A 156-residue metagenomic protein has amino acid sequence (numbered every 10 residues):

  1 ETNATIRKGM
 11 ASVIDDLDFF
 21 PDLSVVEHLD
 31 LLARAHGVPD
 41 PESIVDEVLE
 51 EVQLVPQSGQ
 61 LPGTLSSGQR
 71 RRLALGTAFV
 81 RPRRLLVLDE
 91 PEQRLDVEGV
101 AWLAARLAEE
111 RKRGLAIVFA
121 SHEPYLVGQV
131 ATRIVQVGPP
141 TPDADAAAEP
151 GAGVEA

Functional and structural regions predicted by a protein language model:
D16, L23-A35: Q-loop/switch helix immediately C-terminal to the Walker
D30, R34, D40-Q57: Conserved ABC ATPase "signature" region
L61-L65: Conserved ABC ATPase signature
L75: Hydrophobic anchor residue at the start of the ABC signature
L86-E90: Catalytic Walker B motif of ABC-type/P-loop ATPase nucleotide-binding domains
D96: ABC-family nucleotide-binding domains
A120-H122: H-loop/switch region of ABC-family ATPase nucleotide-binding domains
